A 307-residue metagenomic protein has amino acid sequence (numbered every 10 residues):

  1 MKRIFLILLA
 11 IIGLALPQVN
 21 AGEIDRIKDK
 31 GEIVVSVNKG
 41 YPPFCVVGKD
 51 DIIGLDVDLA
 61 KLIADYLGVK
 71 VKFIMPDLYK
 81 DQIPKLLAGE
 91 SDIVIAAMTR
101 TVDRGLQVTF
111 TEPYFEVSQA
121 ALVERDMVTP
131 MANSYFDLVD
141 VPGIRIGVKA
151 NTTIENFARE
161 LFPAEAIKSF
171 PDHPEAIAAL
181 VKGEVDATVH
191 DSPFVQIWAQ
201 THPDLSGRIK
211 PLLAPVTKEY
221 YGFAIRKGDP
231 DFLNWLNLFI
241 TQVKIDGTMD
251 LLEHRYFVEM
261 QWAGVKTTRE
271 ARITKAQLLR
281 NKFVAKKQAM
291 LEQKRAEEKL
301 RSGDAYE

Functional and structural regions predicted by a protein language model:
A21-A97, L106: Extracytoplasmic small-molecule ligand-binding "clamshell" domains of the periplasmic binding protein/Venus flytrap
S36-Y41, I74-Y79, E90-T101, E124-R125 (+4 more regions): Beta->alpha turn/N-cap motifs
K39, F115-V123, V128, S192 (+2 more regions): Periplasmic-binding protein-like
V46-G48, A60-K70, S134-D140, N151-P171 (+2 more regions): Ligand-binding cleft/hinge of the Venus flytrap
K72-P84, N133-S134, K168-K182, E219: Short helix-initiation/N-cap motifs at beta->coil->alpha
K80, M98-L106, F157-E160, V181-K182 (+2 more regions): A ligand-binding cleft/hinge motif common to bilobed small-molecule-binding domains
R125-I144: Flexible hinge/capping segments at coil-to-helix
T152-F162, A166-I167, G207, I240-E307: Ligand-binding clefts/hinges and TM-proximal coupling segments of bilobed small-molecule sensing domains
